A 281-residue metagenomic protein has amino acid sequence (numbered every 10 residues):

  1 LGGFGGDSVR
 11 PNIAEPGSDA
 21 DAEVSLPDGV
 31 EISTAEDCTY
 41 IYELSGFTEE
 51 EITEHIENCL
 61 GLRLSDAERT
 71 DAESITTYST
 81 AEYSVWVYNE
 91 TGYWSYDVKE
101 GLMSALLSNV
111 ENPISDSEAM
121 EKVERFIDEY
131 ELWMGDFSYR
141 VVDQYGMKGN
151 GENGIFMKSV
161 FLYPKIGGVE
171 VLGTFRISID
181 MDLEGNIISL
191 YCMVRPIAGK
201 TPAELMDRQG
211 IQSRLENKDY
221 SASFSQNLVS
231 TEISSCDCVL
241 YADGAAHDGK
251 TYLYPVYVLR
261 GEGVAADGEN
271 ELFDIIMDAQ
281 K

Functional and structural regions predicted by a protein language model:
L1-K148, E152-V169, V194-A198: Preferential activation on post-signal-peptide N-terminal prodomains/segments of secreted or lumenal proteins
L106-S108, N112, M120-L272: Segments that shape or occlude catalytic/ligand-binding pockets
A266, D274-K281: C-terminal, active-site-flanking charged/polar segments
